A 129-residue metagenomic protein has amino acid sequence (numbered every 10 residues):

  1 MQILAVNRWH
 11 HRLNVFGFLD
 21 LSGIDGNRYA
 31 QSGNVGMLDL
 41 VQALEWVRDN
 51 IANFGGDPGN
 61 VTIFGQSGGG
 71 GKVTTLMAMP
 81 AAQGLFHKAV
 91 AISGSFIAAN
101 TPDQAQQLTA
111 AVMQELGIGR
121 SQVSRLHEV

Functional and structural regions predicted by a protein language model:
M1-V123: Serine-hydrolase-like catalytic core of hydrolytic proteins
V123, H127-V129: Polar, glycine-rich mid-to-C-terminal structural blocks that act as macromolecule-binding/assembly scaffolds
